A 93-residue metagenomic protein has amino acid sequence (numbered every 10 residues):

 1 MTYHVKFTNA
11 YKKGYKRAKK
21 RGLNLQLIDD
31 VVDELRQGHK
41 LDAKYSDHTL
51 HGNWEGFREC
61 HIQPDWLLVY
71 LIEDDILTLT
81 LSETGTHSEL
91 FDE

Functional and structural regions predicted by a protein language model:
M1-H4, A10-K16, K20-Q26, D30 (+4 more regions): Enriched for short, Lys/Arg-rich terminal
E34-H61: A short, surface-exposed loop/turn module that caps and links secondary-structure elements
